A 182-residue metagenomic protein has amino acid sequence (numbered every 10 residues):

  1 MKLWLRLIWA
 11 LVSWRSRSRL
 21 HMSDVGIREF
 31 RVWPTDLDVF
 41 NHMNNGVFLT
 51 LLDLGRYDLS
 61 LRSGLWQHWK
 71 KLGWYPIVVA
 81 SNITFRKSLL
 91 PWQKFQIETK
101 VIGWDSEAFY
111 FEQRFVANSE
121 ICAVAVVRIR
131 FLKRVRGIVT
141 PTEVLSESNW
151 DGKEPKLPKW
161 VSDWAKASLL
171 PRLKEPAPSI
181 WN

Functional and structural regions predicted by a protein language model:
M1-S16, M22, L89-Q96, K100-N182: HotDog/MaoC-like acyl-thioester-processing domains
W14, V79-F85: Short structured motifs
S23-W33: Short amphipathic
I27, V78-A80, Y110: Short coil/loop residues immediately preceding or within conserved phosphate-binding loops of NTP-utilizing enzyme
V47-K70: Active-site helix/loop of acyl-thioester processing domains in fatty-acid/polyketide metabolism, spanning hotdog-fold
H68-Y75, P91-Q93: Short N-terminal edge-element motif at the start of the domain
